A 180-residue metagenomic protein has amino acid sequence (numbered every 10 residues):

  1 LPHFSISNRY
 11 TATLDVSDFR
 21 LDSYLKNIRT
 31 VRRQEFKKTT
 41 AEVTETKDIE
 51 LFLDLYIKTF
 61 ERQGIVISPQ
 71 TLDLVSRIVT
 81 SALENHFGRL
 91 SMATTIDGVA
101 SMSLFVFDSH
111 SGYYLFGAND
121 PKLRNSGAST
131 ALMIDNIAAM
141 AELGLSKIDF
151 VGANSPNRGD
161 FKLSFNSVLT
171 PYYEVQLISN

Functional and structural regions predicted by a protein language model:
L1-N125, S164: A conserved beta-strand-loop-helix scaffold within acyl/acetyltransferase catalytic domains
P2-L21, E142-N180: Active-site/acyl-donor-binding loops of N-acyltransferases
R32-E35, N136, R158: Residues within well-ordered alpha-helices
E50, T130-I134, P156: A structural signal for well-ordered alpha-helical segments within the folded catalytic domains of diverse enzymes
S76, I134, A141: A cross-family signal for key residues in well-ordered alpha-helices that form functional helical elements
S81, A139, L143: Active-site catalytic microenvironments for nucleophilic, acid-base chemistry
R124-A138: Conserved acetyl-CoA-binding loop-helix of GNAT-fold acetyltransferases
